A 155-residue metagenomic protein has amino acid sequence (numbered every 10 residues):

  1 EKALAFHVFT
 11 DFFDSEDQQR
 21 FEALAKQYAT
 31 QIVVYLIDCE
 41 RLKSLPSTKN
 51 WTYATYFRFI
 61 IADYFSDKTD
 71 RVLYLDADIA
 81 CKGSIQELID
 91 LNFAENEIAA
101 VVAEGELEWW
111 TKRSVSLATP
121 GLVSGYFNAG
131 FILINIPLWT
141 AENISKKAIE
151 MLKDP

Functional and structural regions predicted by a protein language model:
E1-P155: Glycosyltransferase catalytic domains, chiefly GT-A lineage
